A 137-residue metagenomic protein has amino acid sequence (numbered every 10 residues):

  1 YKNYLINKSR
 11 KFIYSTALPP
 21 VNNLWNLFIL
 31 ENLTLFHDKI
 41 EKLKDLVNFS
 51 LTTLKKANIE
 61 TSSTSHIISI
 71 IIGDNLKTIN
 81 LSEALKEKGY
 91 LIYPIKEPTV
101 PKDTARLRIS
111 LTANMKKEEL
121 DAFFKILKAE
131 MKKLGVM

Functional and structural regions predicted by a protein language model:
Y1-H37: Conserved core segment of the aminotransferase class I/II
Y4-N7, F28, D38-T52, A122 (+1 more regions): A non-catalytic, amphipathic alpha-helix used as a structural packing/dimerization or gating element in enzyme scaffolds
A17, V21-L24, D38, D45 (+3 more regions): Conserved active-site and cofactor/substrate-binding residues in soluble primary-metabolism enzymes
P19, E97-P98: Short, ordered loop/turn segments at secondary-structure junctions
F36, I40-N48, T52-G89, T99-D103 (+1 more regions): Conserved PLP-binding catalytic core of the aspartate aminotransferase-like
E87-K88, T99-M137: PLP-dependent enzyme catalytic core of the Aspartate aminotransferase-like
